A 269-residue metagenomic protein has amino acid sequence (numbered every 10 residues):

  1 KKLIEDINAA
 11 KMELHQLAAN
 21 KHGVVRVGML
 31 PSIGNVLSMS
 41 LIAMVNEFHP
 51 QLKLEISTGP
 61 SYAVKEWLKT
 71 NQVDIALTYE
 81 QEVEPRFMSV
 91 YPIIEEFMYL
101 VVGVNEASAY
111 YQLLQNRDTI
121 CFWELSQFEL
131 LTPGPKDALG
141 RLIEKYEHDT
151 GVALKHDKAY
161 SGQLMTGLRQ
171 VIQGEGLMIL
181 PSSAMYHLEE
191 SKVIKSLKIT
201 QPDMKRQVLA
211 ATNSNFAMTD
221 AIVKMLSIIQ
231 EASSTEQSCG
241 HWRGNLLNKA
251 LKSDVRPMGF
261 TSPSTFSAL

Functional and structural regions predicted by a protein language model:
K1-H22, V36: Alpha-helical "hinge/linker" immediately C-terminal to small N-terminal DNA-binding modules
H22-E84: Central regulatory/effector-binding core of bacterial HTH transcription factors
V24-G28, A76, L131, M178 (+1 more regions): Short, well-ordered beta-strand segments
P60-V73, Y79, K136-L197, V255-A268: Hydrophobic hinge/microswitch elements
M88-V90, E95-L100, V104-E106, I120-F122 (+2 more regions): Small-molecule pocket liners
S89-Y99, M178, S182, E190-K205: Short beta-strand->loop
V102, S108-T150, M218-L226, S233-G244: Secondary-structure junction motif
R141, T150, S182-S191, Q201-L269: C-terminal effector-binding regulatory domain of bacterial HTH transcription factors
